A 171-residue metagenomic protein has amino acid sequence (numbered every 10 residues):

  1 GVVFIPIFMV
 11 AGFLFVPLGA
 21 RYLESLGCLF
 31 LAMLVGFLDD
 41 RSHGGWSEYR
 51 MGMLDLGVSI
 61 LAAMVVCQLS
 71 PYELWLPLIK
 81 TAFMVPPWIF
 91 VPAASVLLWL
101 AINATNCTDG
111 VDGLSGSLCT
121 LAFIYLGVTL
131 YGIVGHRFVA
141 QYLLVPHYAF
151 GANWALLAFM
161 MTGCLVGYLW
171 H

Functional and structural regions predicted by a protein language model:
G1-H171: "…together with the soluble PPM/PP2C metallo-phosphatase catalytic core" -> "…together with the soluble PPM/PP2C
